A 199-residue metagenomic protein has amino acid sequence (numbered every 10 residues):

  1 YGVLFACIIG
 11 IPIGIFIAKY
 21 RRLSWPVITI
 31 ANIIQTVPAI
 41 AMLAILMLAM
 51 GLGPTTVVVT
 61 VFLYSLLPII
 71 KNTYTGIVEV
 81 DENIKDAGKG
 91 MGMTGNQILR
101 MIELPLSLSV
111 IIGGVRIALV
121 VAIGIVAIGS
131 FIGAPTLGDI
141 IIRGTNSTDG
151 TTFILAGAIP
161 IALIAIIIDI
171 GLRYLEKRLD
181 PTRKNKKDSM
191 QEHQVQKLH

Functional and structural regions predicted by a protein language model:
Y1-F16: Transmembrane alpha-helix signature in integral membrane proteins
I9-I13, V27, T56-K85, V115-I123 (+1 more regions): Membrane-embedded alpha-helices of multi-pass transport/permease systems
I13-I45, K71-T75: Cytoplasmic-entry segments and transmembrane alpha-helices of multi-pass inner-membrane transporters
N32-Y64: Generic hydrophobic transmembrane alpha-helix motif, especially the helices
L63, N96-I128: Transmembrane alpha-helices
N72-I111: Short cytoplasmic-facing helical segments at TM-TM junctions of multi-pass membrane proteins
L137-Y174: Hydrophobic alpha-helical transmembrane segments of polytopic membrane proteins
I170-H199: Transmembrane alpha-helical segments of polytopic membrane transport and secretion proteins
